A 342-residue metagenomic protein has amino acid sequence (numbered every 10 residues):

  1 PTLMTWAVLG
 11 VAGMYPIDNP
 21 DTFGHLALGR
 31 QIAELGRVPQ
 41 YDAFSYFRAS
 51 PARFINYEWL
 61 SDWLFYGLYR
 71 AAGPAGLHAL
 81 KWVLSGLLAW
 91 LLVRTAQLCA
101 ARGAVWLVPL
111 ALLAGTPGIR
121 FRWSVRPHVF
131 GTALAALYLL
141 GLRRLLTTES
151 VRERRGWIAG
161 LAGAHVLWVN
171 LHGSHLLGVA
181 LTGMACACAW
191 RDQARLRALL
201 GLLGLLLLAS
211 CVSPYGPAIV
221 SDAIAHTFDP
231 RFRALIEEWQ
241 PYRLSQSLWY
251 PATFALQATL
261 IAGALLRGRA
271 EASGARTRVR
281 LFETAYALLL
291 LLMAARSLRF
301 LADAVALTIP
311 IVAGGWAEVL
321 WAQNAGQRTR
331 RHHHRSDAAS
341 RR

Functional and structural regions predicted by a protein language model:
L3-W6, L92-P117, T132: Transmembrane-helix signature of polytopic, membrane-embedded enzymes that assemble or transfer cell-envelope glycans
L9, G115-I119, G156-G173, L205-S210 (+1 more regions): Membrane-interface alpha helices of multi-pass inner-membrane proteins
D21, A33, G173-A272, R276-T277: Transmembrane catalytic cores of multi-pass membrane glycosyltransferases and polysaccharide-assembly enzymes
F47-A75, A79: Short hydrophobic/aromatic helix or loop-helix immediately within or flanking a transmembrane segment in polytopic
A79-C99: Transmembrane-helix motifs of polytopic, lipid-linked glycan transferases
L91, F130-E149, T182-C186: Specific aromatic-rich, kink-prone transmembrane helix
R122-F130: Short acidic/glycine- and proline-prone juxtamembrane loop motifs at membrane-interface regions of multi-pass membrane
R144-V166, R195-G201, R278-A285: Short hydrophobic alpha-helices at membrane interfaces in multi-pass membrane enzymes
